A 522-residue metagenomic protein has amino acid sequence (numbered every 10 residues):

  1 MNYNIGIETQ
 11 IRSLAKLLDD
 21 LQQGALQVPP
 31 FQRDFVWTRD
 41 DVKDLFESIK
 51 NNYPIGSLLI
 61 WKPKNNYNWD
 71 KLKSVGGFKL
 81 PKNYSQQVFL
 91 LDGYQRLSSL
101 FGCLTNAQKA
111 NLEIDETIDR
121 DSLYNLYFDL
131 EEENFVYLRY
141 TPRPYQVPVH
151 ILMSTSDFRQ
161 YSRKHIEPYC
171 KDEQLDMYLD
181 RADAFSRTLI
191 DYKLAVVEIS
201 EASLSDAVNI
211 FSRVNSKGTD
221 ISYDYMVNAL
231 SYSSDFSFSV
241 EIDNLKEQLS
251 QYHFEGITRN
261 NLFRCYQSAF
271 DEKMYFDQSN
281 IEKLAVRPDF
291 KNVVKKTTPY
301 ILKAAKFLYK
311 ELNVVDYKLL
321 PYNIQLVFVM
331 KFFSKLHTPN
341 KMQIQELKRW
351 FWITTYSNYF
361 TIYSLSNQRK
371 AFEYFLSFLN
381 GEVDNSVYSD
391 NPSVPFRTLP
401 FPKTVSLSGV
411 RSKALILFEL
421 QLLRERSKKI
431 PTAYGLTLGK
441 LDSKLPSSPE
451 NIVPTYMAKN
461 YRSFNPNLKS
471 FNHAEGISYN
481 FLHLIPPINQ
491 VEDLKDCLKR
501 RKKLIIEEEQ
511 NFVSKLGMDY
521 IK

Functional and structural regions predicted by a protein language model:
N2-R39, K43-Y275, K341, L347-T354 (+2 more regions): Basic- and aromatic-enriched surface patches that contact anionic nucleotides/nucleic acids
N4, I257-L399: A cross-family structural signal marking well-folded subdomains
D183-F185, V314-K318, L441-D442: Generic recognition of flexible, low-complexity loop/linker segments
Y356-P449, M457-F464: Intrinsically disordered, low-complexity N-proximal targeting/linker segments that flank membranes
